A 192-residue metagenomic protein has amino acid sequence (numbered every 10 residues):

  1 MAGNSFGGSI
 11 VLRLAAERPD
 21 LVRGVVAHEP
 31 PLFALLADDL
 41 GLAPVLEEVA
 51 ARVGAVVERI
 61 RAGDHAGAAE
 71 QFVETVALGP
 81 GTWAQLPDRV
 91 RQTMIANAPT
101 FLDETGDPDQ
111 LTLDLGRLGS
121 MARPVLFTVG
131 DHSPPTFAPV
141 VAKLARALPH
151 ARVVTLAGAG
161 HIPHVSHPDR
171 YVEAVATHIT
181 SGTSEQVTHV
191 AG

Functional and structural regions predicted by a protein language model:
M1-L40: Conserved hydrolase catalytic core segment
A16-D20, R146, E173, T177: Short, well-ordered alpha-helices that flank and scaffold nucleotide-derived cofactor binding pockets
F33, P135, I162: Active-site loop signature of alpha/beta-hydrolase-fold enzymes
A34-V90, T105: Helix-rich cap/lid subdomain of alpha/beta-hydrolase
D39, F137-V141, V165-D169: Conserved strand-to-helix beginnings and helix N-cap segments that scaffold or border functional pockets
V53, A69, A98-F101, V141 (+1 more regions): A general structural signal for well-ordered alpha-helical segments in protein cores
P87-R146, R152-T155: Conserved serine/cysteine hydrolase catalytic core
P149-G192: Catalytic active-site module of serine/aspartate enzymes centered on a nucleophile-bearing elbow/loop
